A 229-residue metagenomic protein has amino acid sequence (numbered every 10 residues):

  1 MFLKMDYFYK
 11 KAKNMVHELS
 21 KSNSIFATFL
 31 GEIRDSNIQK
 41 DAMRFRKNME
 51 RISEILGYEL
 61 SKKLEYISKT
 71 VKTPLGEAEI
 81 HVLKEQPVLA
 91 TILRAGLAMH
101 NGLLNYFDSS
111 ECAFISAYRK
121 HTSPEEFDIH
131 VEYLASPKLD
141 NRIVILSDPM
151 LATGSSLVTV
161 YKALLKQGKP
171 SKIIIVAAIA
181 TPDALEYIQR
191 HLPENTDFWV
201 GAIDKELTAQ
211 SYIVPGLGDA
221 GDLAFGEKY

Functional and structural regions predicted by a protein language model:
F2-Y229: PRPP-associated nucleotide enzymes
